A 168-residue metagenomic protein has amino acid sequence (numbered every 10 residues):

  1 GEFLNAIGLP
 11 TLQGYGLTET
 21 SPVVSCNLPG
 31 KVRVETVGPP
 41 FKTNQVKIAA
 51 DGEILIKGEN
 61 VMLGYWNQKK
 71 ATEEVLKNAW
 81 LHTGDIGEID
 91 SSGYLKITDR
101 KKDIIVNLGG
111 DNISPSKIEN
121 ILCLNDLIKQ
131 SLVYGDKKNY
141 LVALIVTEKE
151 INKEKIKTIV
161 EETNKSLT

Functional and structural regions predicted by a protein language model:
G1-K31, K129: Gly/Ser/Thr-rich phosphate-binding loop
E19, R100, D136-Y140: Short Gly/Ser/Thr- and Asp/Glu-enriched loop/turn motifs at secondary-structure junctions
P29-R33, K149-E150: Short, hinge-like loop/turn segments at secondary-structure boundaries
P40-N107, L124: Conserved ATP-binding/catalytic segment of the ANL
I86, L124-E150: C-terminal boundary motif of the adenylate-forming
N112, N125-Q130, K149-T168: Conserved C-terminal helical docking segment of ANL/AMP-forming enzymes that engages the acyl-acceptor during
P115-L124: Short amphipathic alpha-helix segments
